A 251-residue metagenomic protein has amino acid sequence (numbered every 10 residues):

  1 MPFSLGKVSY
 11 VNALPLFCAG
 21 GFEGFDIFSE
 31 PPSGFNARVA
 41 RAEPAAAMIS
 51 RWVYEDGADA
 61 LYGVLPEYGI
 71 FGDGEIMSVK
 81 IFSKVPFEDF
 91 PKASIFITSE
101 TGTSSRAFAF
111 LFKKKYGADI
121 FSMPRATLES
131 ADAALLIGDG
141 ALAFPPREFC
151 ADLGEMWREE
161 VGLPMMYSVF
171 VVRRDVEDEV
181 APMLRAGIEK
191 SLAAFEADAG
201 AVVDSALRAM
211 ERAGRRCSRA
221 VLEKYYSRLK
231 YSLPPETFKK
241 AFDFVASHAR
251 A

Functional and structural regions predicted by a protein language model:
M1-G20, E30, M77-D132, K239: Bilobed "Venus flytrap"/periplasmic-binding protein-like clamshell domains and structurally analogous long
V8-N12, P31-S33, E43-L61, P66-Y68 (+2 more regions): Beta->alpha turn/N-cap motifs
G24-F35: Short catalytic helix/loop segments, enriched in acidic residues and glycine and frequently bearing histidine
R38-R41: Hydrophobic residues within well-ordered alpha-helices
Y68-F87, E160-D175: Hydrophobic/proline-rich hinge and linker segments of small-molecule sensing/allosteric domains, predominantly
F96-M123, V176-E223: Ligand-binding clefts/hinges and TM-proximal coupling segments of bilobed small-molecule sensing domains
F121-S205: Pocket-lining segment of extracytoplasmic ligand-binding domains
A133, D204-A251: An extracytoplasmic/periplasmic, membrane-proximal ligand-sensing/linker region
